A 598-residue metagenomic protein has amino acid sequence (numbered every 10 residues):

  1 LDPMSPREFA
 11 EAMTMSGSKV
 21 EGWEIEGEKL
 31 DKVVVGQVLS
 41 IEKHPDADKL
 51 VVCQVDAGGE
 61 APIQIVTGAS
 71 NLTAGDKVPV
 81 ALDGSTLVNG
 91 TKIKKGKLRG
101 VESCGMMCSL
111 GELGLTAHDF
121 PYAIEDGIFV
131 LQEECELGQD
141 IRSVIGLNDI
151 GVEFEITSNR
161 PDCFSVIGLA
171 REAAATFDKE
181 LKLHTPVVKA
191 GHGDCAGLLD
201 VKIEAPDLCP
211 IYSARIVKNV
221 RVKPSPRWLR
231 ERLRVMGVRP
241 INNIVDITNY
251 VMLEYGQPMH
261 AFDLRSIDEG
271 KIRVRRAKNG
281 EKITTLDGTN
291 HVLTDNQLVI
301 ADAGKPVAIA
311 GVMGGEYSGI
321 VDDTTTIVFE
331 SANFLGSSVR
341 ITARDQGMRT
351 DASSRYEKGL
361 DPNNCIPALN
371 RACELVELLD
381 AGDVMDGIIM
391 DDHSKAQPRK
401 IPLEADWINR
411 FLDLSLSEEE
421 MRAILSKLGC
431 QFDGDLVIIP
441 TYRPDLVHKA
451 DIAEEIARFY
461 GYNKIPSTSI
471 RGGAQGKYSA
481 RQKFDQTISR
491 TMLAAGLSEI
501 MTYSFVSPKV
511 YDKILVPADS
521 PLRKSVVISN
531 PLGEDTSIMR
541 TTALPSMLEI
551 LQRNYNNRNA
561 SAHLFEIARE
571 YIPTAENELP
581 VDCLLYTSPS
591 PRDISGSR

Functional and structural regions predicted by a protein language model:
L1-G193, V328, R344-G347, D351 (+4 more regions): Phosphate-backbone binding interfaces of nucleic-acid-interacting proteins
E11, V51, F177, L181-E281: Glycine/proline-enriched, intrinsically flexible loops and inter-domain linkers
Q37-Q64, T248-Y317: Conserved mixed alpha/beta core segments that line enzyme active sites in large multi-domain catalysts
D76-K77, P161-A175, R239-M259, G304-D322: Conserved phosphate/anionic-ligand binding catalytic regions in large, soluble enzymes, centered on
G105, G304-A396: Mobile "lid/hinge" segments at catalytic clefts and subdomain interfaces of large enzymes
F177, L181-L199, G382-W407: Terminal amphipathic helices with adjacent charged low-complexity linkers/tails
I401-A560: Extended, well-folded interaction surfaces typified by the phenylalanyl-tRNA synthetase beta subunit core
Y586-S597: Single conserved hydrophobic/aromatic residue that forms the stacking wall/gate of nucleotide- or nucleobase-binding
